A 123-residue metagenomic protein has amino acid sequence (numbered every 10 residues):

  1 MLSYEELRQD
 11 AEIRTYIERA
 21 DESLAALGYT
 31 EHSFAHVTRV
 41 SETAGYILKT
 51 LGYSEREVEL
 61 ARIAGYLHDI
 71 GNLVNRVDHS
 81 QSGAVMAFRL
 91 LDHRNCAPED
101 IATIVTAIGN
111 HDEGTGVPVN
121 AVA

Functional and structural regions predicted by a protein language model:
M1-T15, S23: Non-catalytic interface/linker regions that flank or bridge core catalytic/transmembrane domains
S3, S23, S33, S41 (+3 more regions): Generic serine detector
L7, L27, E31-F34, V77 (+1 more regions): Charge-dense, low-complexity intrinsically disordered segments
A11-E18, R56-E59: N-terminal glycine-rich anion-binding loops that anchor highly charged ligand groups
R14-K49, Y66-L73: Active-site flanking loop/helix segments enriched in acidic
L51-A123: Divalent metal-dependent catalytic cores for phosphoryl transfer on phosphate-bearing substrates
